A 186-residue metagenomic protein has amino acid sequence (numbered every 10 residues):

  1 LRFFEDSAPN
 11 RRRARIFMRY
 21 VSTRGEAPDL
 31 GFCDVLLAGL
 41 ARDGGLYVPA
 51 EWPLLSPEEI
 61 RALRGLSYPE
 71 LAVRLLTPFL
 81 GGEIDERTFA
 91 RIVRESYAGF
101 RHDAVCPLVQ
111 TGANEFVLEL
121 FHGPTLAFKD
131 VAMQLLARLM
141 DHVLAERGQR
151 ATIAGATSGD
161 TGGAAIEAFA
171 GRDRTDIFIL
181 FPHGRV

Functional and structural regions predicted by a protein language model:
F3, F17-V186: PLP-dependent amino-acid enzyme catalytic core
E5-F17: Short, Lys/Arg-enriched N-terminal segments with co-localized hydrophobic residues within the first ~10-30 amino acids
